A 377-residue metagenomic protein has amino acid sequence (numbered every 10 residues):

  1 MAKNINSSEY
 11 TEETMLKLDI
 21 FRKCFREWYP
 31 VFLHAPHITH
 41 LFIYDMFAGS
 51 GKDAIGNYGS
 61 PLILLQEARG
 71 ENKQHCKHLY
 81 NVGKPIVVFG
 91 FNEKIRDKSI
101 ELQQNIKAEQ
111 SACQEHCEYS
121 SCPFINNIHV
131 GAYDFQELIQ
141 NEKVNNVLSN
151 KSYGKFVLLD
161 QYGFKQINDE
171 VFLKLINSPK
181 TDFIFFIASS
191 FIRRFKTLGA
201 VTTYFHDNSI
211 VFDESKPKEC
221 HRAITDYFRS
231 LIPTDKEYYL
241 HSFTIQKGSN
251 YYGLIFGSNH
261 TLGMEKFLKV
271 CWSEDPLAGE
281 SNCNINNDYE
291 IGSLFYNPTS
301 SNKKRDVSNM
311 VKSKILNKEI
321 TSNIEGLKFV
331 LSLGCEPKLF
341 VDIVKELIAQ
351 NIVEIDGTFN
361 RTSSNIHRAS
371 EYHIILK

Functional and structural regions predicted by a protein language model:
M1-E325, F329-K377: Class I S-adenosyl-L-methionine-dependent methyltransferase catalytic core
